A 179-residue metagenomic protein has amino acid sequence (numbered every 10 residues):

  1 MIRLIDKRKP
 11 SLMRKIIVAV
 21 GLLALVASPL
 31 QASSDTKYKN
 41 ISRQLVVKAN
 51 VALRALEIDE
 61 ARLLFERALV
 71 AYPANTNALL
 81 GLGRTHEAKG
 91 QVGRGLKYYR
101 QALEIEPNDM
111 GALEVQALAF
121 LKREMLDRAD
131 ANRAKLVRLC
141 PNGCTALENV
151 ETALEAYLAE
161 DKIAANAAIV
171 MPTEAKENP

Functional and structural regions predicted by a protein language model:
I2, T36-S42, A134-P179: Terminal, low-structured helical/coil segments at or just beyond the last alpha-helical repeat
L53-R54, V70, E87, L121: Position-specific recognition of the canonical hydrophobic site in helix A of tetratricopeptide repeat
A68, Q101-A102, K135-L136: Canonical positions in the second alpha-helix
A71, I105, R138-N142: Structural marker of alpha-solenoid helical repeat scaffolds
G81, V115, N149-A153: Canonical tetratricopeptide repeat
